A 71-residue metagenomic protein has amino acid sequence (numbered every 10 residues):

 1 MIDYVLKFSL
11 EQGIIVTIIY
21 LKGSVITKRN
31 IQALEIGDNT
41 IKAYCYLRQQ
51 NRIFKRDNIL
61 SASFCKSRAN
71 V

Functional and structural regions predicted by a protein language model:
M1-V71: Short glycine- and basic-residue-enriched patches
